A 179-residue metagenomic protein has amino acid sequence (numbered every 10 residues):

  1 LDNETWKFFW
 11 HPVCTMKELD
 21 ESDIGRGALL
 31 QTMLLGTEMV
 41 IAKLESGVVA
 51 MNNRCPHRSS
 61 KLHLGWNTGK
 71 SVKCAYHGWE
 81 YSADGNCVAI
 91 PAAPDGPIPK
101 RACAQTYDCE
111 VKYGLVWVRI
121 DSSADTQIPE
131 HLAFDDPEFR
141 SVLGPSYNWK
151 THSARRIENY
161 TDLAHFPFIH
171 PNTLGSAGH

Functional and structural regions predicted by a protein language model:
L1-V48, T68, S82-H179: Rieske [2Fe-2S] iron-sulfur-binding subdomain
V49-N52, S71: Residues immediately within or flanking Cys/His clusters that coordinate Zn2+ in small zinc-binding modules
C55, C74: Short cysteine-rich clusters marking metal-coordination/redox-active sites
H57-S60, W79: Short Cys/His-rich local motifs and their 1-3 flanking residues in nucleic-acid-associated proteins and small
K61-L64, A83: Short, non-ligating residues that shape and space the ligands of small metal-coordination modules and catalytic
